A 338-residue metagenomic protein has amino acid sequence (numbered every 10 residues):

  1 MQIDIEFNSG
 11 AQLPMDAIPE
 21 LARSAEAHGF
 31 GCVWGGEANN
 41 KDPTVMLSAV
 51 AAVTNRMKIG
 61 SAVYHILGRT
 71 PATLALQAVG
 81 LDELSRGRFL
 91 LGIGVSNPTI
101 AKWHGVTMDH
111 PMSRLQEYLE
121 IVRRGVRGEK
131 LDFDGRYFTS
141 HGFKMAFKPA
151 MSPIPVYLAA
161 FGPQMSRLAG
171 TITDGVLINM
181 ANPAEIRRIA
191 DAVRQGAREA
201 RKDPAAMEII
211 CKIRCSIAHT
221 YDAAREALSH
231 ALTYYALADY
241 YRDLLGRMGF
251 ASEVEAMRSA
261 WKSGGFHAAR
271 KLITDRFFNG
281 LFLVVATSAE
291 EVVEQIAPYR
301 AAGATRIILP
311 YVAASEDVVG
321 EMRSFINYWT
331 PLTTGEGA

Functional and structural regions predicted by a protein language model:
M1-A338: Active-site-adjacent structural elements that line small-molecule/cofactor binding pockets in enzymes
